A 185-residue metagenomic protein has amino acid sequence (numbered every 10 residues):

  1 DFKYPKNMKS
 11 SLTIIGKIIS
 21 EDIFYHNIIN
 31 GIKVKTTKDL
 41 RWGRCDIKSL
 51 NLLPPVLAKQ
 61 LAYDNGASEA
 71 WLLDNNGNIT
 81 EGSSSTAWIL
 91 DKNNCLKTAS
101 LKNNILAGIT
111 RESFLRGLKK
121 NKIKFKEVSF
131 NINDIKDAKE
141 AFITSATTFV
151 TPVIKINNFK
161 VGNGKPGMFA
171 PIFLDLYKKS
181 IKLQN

Functional and structural regions predicted by a protein language model:
F2-N185: Helix-start/capping segments and mature chain N-termini
